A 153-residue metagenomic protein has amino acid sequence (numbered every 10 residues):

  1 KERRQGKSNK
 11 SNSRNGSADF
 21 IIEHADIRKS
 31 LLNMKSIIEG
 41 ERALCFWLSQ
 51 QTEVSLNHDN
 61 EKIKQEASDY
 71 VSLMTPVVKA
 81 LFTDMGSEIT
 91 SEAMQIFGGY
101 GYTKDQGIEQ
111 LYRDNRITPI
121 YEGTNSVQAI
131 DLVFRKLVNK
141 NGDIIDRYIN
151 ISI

Functional and structural regions predicted by a protein language model:
K1-I153: Flavin-dependent oxidoreductase catalytic core characteristic of acyl-CoA dehydrogenase/oxidase-like enzymes
